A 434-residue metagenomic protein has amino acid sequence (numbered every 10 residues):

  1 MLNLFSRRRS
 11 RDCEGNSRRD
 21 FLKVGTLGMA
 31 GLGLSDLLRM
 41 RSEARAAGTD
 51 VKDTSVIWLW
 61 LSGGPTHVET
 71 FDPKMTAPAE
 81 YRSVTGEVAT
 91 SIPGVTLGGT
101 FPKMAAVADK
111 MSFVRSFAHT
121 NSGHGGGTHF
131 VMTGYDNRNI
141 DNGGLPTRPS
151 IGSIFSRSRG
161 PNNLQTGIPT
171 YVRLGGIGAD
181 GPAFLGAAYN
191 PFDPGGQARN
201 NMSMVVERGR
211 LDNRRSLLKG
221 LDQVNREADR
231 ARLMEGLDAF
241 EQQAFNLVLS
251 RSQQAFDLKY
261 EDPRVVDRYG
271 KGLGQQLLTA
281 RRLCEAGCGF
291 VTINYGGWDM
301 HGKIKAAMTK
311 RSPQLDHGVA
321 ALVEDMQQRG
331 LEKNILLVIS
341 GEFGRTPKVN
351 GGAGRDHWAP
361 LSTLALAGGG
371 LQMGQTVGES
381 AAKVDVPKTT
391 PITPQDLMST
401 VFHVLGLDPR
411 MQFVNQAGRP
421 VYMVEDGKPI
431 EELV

Functional and structural regions predicted by a protein language model:
M1-V434: Ligand-binding pockets and gating/stacking loops
